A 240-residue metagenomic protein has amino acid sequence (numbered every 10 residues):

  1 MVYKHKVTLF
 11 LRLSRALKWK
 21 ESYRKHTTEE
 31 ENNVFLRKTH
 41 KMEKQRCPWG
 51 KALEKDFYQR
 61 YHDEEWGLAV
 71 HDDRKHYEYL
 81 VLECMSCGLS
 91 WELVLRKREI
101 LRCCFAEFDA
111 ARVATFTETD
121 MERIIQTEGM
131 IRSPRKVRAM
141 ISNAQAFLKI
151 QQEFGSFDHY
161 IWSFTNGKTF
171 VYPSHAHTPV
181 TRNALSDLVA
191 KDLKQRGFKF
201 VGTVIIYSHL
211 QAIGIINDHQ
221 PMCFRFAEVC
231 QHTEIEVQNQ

Functional and structural regions predicted by a protein language model:
R12-R15, R24, R37: Basic polycationic patches enriched in arginine
S22-R24, E31-N32: Intrinsic-disorder/low-complexity regions
V34-Q240: HhH-family (HhH-GPD) DNA N-glycosylase catalytic core used in base-excision repair
